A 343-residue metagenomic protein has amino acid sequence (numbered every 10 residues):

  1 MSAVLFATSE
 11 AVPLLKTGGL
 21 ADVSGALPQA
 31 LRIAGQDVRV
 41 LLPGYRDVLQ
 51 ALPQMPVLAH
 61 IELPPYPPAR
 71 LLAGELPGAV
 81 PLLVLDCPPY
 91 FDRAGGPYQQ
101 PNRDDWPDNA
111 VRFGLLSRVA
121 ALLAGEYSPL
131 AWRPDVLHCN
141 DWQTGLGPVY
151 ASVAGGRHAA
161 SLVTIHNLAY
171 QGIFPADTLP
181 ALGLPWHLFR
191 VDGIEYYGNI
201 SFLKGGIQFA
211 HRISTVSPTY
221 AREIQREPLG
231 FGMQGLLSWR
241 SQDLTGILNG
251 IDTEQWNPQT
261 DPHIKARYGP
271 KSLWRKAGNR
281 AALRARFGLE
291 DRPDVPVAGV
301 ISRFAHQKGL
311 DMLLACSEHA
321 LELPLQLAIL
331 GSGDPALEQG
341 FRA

Functional and structural regions predicted by a protein language model:
M1-A343: Catalytic cores of nucleotide-sugar-dependent glycosyltransferases that transfer UDP/GDP/TDP-activated
